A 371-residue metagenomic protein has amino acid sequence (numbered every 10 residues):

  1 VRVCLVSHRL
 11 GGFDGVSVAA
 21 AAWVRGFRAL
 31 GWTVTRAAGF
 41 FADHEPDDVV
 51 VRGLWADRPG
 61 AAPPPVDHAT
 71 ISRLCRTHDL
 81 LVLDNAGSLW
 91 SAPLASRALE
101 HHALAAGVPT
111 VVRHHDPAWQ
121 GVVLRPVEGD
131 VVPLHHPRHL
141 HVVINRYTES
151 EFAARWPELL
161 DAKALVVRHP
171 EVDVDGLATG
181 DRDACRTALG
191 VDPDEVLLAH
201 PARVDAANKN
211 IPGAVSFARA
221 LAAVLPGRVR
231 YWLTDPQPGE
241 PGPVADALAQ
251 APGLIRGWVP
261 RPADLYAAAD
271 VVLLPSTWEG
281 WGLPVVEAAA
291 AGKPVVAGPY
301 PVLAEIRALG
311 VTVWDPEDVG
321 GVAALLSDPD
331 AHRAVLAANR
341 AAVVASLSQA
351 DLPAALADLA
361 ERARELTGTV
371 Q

Functional and structural regions predicted by a protein language model:
L5, V191-K209, V215, R219: Conserved donor-binding/catalytic core segment of Leloir-type glycosyltransferases
G121-A164, V172-G176: A short, active-site helix/loop in glycosyltransferases that binds the activated sugar's phosphate group
V127-D130, L177-V191: A short helix/loop element that forms part of the nucleotide-sugar donor recognition site in Leloir-type
D235, P241-P260: Nucleotide-activated donor-binding/catalytic signature segment of Leloir-type glycosyltransferases, i.e., the conserved
T277: Aromatic "clamp/platform" in nucleotide-sugar-dependent glycosyltransferases that forms part of the donor/acceptor
V285, P294-G298, V313: Short hydrophobic beta-strand element within catalytic cores of glycosyltransferases and related nucleotide-activated
A304-A324: Change "using UDP/GDP/dTDP sugars" to "using nucleotide sugars
E317, D330-A363: A charged, aromatic-enriched C-terminal amphipathic alpha-helix characteristic of glycosyltransferases across folds
